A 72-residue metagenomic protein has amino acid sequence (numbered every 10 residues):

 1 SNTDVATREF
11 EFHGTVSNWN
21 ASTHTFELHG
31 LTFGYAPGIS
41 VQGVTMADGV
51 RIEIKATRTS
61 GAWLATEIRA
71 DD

Functional and structural regions predicted by a protein language model:
S1-D72: Short, flexible, surface-exposed loop segments at domain boundaries
